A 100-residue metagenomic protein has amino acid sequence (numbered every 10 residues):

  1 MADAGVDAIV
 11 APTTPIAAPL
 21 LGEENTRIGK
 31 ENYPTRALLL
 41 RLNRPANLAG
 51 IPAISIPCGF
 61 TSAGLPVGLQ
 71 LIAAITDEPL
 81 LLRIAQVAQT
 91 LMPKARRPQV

Functional and structural regions predicted by a protein language model:
M1-L48, P98-Q99: Serine-dependent amide/ester hydrolase catalytic core
N47-V100: Structural helix-boundary/capping segments
